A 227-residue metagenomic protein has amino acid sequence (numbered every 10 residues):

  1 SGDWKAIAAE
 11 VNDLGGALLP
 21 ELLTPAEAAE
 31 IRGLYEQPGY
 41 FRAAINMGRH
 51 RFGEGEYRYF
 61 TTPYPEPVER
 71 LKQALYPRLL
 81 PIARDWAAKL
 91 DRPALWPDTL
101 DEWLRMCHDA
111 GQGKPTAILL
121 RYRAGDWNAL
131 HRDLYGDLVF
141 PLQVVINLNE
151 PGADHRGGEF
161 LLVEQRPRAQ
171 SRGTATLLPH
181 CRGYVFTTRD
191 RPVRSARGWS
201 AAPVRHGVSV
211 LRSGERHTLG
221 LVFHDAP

Functional and structural regions predicted by a protein language model:
S1-I7: N- or domain-start disorder-to-order transition segments that initiate the globular core
A8-L104: Non-heme Fe(II)/2-oxoglutarate
A17, Q112-A124: A short glycine-rich, His/Asp/Glu-containing loop-to-beta-strand
P63-Q73, R105-M106, A124-W127, P141 (+1 more regions): Generic detector of contiguous secondary-structure segments
A117-L119, V144-I146, L219-F223: A structural signal for short, well-ordered beta-strand segments
R121-A124, G136-D154: Short, conserved beta-strand element in jelly-roll/cupin
N128-Y135: Histidine-centered catalytic micro-motifs
F140, P151, H155-P227: Catalytic core of Fe(II)/2-oxoglutarate
